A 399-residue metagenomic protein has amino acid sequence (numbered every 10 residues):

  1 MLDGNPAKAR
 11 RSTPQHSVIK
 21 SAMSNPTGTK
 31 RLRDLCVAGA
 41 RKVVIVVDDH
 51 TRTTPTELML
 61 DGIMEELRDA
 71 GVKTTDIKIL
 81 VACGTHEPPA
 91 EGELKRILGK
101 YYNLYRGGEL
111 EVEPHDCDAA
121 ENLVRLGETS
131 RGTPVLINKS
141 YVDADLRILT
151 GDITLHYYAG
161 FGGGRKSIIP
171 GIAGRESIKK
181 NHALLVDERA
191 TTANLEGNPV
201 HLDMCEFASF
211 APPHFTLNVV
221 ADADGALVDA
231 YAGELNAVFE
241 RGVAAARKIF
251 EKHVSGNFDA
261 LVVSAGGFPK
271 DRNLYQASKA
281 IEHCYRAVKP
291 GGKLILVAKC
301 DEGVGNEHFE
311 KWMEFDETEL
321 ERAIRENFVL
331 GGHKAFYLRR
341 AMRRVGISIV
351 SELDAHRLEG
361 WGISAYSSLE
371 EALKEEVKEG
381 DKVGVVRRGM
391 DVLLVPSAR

Functional and structural regions predicted by a protein language model:
M1-P6, H16, M23-S24, D354-R399: Extended hydrophobic packing segments that form well-structured cores
T27-V44, D69-T75, A211, K252-A260 (+2 more regions): Glycine-rich phosphate/diphosphate-binding loops that line cofactor/substrate pockets in enzymes
K42-T53, K78-T85, V262-S264: Short glycine-rich or small-residue beta-strand-to-loop segments that form or flank ligand, phosphate, metal/Fe-S
T53-V72, A277-A287: Histidine-anchored nucleotide/phosphate-binding helix
T74-T85, K293-K299, G346-S351: Short internal beta-strands
P89-G160: An acidic, phosphate/nucleotide-engaging active-site surface
T191-F268: Membrane-embedded hairpin module used as a gating/binding unit in multi-pass transport and secretion proteins
D271-S348: C-terminal catalytic subdomain
